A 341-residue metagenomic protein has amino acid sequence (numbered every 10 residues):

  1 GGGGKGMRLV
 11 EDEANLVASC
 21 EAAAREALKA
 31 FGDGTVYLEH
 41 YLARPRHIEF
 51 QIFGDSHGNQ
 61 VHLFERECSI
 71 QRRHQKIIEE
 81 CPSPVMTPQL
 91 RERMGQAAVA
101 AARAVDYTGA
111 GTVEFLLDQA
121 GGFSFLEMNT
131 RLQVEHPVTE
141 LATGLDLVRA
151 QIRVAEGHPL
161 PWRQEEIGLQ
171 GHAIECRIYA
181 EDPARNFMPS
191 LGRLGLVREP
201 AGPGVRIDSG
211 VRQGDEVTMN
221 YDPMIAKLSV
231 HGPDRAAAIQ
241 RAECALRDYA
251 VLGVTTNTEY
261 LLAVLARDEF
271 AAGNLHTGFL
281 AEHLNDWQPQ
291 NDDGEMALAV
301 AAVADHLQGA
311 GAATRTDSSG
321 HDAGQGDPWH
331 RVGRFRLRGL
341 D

Functional and structural regions predicted by a protein language model:
G3, M7-D341: ATP-dependent carboxylate activation and anion-phosphoryl transfer catalytic cores that bind Mg-ATP to form
